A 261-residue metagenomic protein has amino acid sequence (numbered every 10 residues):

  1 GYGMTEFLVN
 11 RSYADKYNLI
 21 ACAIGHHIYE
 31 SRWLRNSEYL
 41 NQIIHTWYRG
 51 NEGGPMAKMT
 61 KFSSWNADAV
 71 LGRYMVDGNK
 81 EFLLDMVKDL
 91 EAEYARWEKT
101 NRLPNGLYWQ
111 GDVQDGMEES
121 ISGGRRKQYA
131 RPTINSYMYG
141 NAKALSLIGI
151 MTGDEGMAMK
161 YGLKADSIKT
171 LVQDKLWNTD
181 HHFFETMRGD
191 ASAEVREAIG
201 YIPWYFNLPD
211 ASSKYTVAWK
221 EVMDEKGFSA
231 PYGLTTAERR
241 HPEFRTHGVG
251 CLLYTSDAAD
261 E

Functional and structural regions predicted by a protein language model:
G1-N18, W33-M56, R96-A130, T170-L253: Extended glycan-interaction surfaces of carbohydrate-active proteins
G1-Y17, M75, K80-F82, V87-R96 (+2 more regions): Acidic/polar, glycine-enriched structural segments that form the non-catalytic walls/loops of the carbohydrate-binding
Y13-A14, A23-H26: Alpha-helical scaffold segments that form or flank carboxylate-/histidine-based iron centers
L19, R32, K58, R126-G140 (+3 more regions): Short, contiguous, pocket-lining structural segments that sit at or immediately flank catalytic/ligand-binding sites
I20-A21, L40-Q42, R49-Y74, L83 (+3 more regions): Aromatic-lined, polymer-binding surfaces characteristic of secreted/periplasmic polysaccharide-degrading enzymes
G25-I28, S37-Y48, A67, L71-Y74 (+4 more regions): Hydrophobic core segments within long, regular secondary-structure runs in both alpha- and beta-rich folds
G25-S37, N66-F82, S136-D154, I202-S212 (+1 more regions): Well-ordered alpha-helical scaffold segments within catalytic/enzyme domains
Y254-E261: Conserved small/polar residues in nucleotide/adenosyl-binding loops
